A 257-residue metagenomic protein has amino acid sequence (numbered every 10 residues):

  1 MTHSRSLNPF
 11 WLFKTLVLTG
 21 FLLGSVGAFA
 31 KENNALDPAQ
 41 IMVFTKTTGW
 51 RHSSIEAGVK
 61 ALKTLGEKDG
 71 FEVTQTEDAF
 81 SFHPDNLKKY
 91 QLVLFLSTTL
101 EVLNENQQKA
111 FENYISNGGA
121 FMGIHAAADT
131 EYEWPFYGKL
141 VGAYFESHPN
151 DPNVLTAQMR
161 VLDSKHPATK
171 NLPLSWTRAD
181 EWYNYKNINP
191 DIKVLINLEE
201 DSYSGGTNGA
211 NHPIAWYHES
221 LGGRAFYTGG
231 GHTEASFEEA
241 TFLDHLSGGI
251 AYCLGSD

Functional and structural regions predicted by a protein language model:
M1-W11: N-terminal secretory signal peptides that target proteins for export/translocation
F13-S25: Bacterial N-terminal signal peptides
A28-A30: Boundary at the C-terminal end of the N-terminal hydrophobic targeting segment
N33-A39, T45, T64-F71, E77 (+2 more regions): Extracellular ligand-binding/catalytic regions of CAZymes and related secreted enzymes and adhesion modules
Q40-T130: Helical hinge/lid and interdomain linker segments adjacent to catalytic or ligand-binding clefts that mediate domain
E101-N171: A glycine-rich, often tryptophan-bearing local segment used as a flexible ligand/cofactor-contacting loop or short
Y137-V141, R178, Y185-I192, T241-L243 (+1 more regions): Oxidoreductase and adenylate-handling cofactor-binding alpha/beta cores
N150-G222: Catalytic beta-strand/loop cores that center a nucleophilic Ser/Cys/Thr and support acyl-enzyme chemistry
